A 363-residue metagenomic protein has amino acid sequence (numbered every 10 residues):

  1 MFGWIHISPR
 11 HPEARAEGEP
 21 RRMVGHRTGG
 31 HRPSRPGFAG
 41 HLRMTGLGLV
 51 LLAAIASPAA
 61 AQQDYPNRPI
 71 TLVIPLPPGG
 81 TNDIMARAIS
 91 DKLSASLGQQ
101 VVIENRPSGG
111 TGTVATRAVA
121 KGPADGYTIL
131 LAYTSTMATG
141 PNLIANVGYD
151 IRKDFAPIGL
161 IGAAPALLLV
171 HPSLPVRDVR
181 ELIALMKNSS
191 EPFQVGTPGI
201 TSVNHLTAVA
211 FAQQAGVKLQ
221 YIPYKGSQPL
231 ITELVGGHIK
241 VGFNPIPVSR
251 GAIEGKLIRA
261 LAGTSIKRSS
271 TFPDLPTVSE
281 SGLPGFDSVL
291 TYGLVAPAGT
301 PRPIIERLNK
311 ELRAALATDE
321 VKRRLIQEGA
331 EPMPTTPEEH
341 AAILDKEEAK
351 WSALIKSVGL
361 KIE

Functional and structural regions predicted by a protein language model:
E17-G25, R32-S34, G40-R43, V195: A cross-taxon signal for low-complexity, glycine/charged-rich
M44-I55: Bacterial N-terminal signal peptides
A61-K153, P192, Q213-F243, A252 (+2 more regions): N-terminal (or domain-start) structured segment
N67-P69, Q213-Q214, E280, R302-E363: An extracytoplasmic/periplasmic, membrane-proximal ligand-sensing/linker region
K121-Y127, N142-P229, V278, V289-R324: Hinge/capping helix and adjacent helix->loop/strand transition within the periplasmic-binding protein
L130-T136, T197, S227, N244-S249 (+3 more regions): Beta->alpha turn/N-cap motifs
G148-L160, G196, K218-I222, K240 (+2 more regions): Short beta-strand->loop
